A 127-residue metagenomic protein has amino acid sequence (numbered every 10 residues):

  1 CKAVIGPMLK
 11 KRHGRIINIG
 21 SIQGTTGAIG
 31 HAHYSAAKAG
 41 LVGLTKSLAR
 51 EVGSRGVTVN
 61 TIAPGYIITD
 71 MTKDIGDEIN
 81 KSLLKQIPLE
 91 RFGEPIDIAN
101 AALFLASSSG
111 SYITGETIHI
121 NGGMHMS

Functional and structural regions predicted by a protein language model:
C1, A37, T45: Active-site helix of classical SDR
K2-R15: A short helix-coil junction within the Rossmann-fold of NAD(P)-dependent oxidoreductases
G6, R50-S54, S111: Alpha-helical segment proximal to the catalytic Tyr-Lys
L9-K10, V52-S54, I67, G93 (+1 more regions): A short hydrophobic alpha-helix cap/turn motif
H13, R91-I120, H125-M126: C-terminal substrate-recognition "lid" of short-chain dehydrogenase/reductases
S21: Residue(s) in the substrate-gating loop at a strand-loop-helix junction that position the organic substrate next
T26-A32, S54-R55, E90, S108: Active-site loop immediately N-terminal to the catalytic Tyr-X3-Lys motif of short-chain dehydrogenase/reductase
V59, A63-D74: Short, flexible catalytic-loop segment of classical short-chain dehydrogenase/reductase
